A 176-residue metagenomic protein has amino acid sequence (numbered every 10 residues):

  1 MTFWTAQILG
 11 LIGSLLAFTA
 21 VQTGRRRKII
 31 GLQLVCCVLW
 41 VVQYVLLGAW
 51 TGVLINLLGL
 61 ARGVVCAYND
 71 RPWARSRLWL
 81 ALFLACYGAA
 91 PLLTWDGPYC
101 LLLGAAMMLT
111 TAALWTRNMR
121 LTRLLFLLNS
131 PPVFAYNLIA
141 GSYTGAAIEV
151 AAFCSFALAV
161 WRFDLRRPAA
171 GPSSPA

Functional and structural regions predicted by a protein language model:
M1-A176: Alpha-helical membrane-protein topology signature
